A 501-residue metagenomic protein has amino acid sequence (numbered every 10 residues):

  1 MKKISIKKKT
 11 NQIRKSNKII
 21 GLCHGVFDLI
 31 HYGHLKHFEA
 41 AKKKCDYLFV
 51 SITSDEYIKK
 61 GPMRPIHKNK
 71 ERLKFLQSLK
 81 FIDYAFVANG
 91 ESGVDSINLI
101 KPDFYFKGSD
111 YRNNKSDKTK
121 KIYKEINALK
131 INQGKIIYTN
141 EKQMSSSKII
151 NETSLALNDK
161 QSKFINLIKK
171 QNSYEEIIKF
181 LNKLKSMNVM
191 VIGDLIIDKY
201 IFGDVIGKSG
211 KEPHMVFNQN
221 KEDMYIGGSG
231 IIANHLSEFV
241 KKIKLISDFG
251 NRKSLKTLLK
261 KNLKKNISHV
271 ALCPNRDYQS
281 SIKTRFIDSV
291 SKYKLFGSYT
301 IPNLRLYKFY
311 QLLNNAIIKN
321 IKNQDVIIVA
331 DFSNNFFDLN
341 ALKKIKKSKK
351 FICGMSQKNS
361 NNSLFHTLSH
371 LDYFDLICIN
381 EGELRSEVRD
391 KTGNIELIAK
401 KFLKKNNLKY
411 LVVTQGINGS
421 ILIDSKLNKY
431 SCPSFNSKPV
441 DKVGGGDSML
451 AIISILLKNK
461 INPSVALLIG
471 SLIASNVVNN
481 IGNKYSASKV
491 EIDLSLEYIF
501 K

Functional and structural regions predicted by a protein language model:
M1-K169, I201, K501: Nucleotidyltransferase catalytic core that binds NTPs
M1-N11, Y123, N151-E212, N220-K438 (+3 more regions): Ribokinase/PfkB-type carbohydrate-kinase core domain
L22-H34, I192, F217-I226: Short, glycine-rich nucleotide/cofactor-binding loops
H31, N380, G446-D447: Short, conserved phosphate/pyrophosphate- and ester-handling motifs at nucleotide-, phospho-/glycolipid
H34, I197, M449-L450: Short active-site segment of divalent metal-dependent hydrolases/proteases that encodes the spacing between
D55-K59, F217, Y299-N303: Adenylate-forming
G61-R64, S116-K118, V388-T392, G444 (+1 more regions): Short, solvent-exposed loop/turn segments at secondary-structure boundaries
E141, S434-I453: Short glycine/threonine-rich catalytic loop with a Thr-x-Gly-x-Asp
